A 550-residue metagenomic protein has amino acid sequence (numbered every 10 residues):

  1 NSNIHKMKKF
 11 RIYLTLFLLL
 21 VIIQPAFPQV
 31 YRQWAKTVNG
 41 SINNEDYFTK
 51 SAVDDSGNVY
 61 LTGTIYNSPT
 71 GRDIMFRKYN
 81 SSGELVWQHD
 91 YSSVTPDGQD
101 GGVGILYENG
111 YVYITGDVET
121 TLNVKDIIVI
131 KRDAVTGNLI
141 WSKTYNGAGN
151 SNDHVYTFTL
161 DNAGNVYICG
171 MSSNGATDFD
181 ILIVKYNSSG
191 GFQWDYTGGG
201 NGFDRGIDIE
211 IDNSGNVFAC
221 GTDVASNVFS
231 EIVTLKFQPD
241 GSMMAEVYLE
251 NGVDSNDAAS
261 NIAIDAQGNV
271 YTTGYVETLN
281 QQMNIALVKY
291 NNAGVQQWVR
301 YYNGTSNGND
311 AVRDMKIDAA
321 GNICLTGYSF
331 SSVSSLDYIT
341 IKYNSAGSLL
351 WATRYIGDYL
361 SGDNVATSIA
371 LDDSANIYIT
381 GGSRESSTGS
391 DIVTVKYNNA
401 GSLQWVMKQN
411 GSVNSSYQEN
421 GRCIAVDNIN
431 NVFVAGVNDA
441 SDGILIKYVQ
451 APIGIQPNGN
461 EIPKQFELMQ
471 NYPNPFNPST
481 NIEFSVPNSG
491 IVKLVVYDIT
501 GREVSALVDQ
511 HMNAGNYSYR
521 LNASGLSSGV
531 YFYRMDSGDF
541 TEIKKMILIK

Functional and structural regions predicted by a protein language model:
N1-Y31, D539: Bacterial Sec-dependent N-terminal signal peptides
P25-I453: A sequence-level/structural motif corresponding to short, flexible coil/turn segments enriched in small polar residues
D54, Y107, T120, D318 (+6 more regions): Surface-exposed coil/turn segments at beta-strand junctions on protein surfaces, enriched
S81, Y497-R502: Change "in extracellular beta-sheet-rich domains … of secreted and cell-surface proteins" to "in beta-sheet-rich domains
L139, S505, E542-K544: Short beta-strand segments
Q456-Y472, F476-V496, A506, Y517-S524 (+1 more regions): Glycine-centered coil/turn sites that cap beta-strands in beta-rich domains
V504-M512: Solvent-exposed serine/threonine-rich low-complexity stretches and specific carbohydrate-binding patches
Q510, S524, S528-K550: C-terminal tail/sorting-segment detector
